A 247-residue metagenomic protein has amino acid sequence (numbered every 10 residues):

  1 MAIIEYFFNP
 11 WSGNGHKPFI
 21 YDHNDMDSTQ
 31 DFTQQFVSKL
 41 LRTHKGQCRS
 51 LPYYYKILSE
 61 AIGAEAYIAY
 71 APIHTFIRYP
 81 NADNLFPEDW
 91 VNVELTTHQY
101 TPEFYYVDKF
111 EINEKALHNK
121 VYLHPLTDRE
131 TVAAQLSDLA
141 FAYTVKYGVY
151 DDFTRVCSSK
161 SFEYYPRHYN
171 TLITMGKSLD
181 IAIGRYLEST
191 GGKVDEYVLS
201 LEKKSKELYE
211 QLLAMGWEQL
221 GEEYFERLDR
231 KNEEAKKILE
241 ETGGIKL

Functional and structural regions predicted by a protein language model:
M1-S38: Secondary-structure boundary elements
A2, Y6, F32, S50 (+4 more regions): Extracytoplasmic/secreted proteins, especially bacterial periplasmic and envelope-associated proteins
F8-S12, E60-A64, F162-E163: Sec-exported extracytoplasmic/periplasmic mature domains
I20, N24, F32-H44, I57-E60 (+5 more regions): Non-catalytic structural scaffold of enzyme domains
S50-H118: Hydrophobic/aromatic-rich core segments of domains that either
K109-L117, Y147-C157, L201: Helix-turn-helix repeat elements of alpha-solenoid scaffolds
H124-K146, P166-S189, E218-I238: Amphipathic alpha-helical repeat scaffolds of TPR domains
D151-K160, E188-M215: Alpha-helical repeat scaffolds
